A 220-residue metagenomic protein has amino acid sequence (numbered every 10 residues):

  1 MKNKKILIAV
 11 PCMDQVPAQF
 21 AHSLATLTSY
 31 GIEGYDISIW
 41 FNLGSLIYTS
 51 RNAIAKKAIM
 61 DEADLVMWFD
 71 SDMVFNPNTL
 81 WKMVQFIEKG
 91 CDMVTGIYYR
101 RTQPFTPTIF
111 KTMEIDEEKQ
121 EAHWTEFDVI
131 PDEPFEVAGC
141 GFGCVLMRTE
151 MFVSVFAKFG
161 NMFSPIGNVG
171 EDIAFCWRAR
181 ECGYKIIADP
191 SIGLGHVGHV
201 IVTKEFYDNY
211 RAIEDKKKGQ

Functional and structural regions predicted by a protein language model:
M1-S45, T49: N-proximal low-complexity "stem/linker" segments adjacent to membrane-targeting elements
F41-L43, I97, P190: Residue-level recognition of beta-strand->loop/alpha-helix junctions
N52-L65: Active-site nucleotide-sugar/metal-binding loop of Leloir-type enzymes
A55, N76-S164: Conserved catalytic core of nucleotide-sugar-dependent glycosyltransferases
A63, C91-D92, Y184: Short, high-confidence coil segments that cap the C-terminus of an alpha-helix and link into the following beta-strand
A63-V74: Short beta-strand-to-loop acidic/aromatic patch adjacent to the donor-nucleotide binding site
E150, S154-Q220: C-terminal catalytic/acceptor-binding lobe
